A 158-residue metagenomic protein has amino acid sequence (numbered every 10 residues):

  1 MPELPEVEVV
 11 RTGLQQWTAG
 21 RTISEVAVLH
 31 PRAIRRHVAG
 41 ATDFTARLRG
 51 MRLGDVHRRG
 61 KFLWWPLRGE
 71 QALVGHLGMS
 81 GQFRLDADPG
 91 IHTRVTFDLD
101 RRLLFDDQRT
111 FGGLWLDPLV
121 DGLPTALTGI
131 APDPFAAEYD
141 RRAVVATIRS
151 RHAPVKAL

Functional and structural regions predicted by a protein language model:
M1-R59, W64-Q71, L77, T96 (+1 more regions): Extended, highly charged segments
L73-L158: Phosphate/anion-contacting hairpin/loop surfaces
